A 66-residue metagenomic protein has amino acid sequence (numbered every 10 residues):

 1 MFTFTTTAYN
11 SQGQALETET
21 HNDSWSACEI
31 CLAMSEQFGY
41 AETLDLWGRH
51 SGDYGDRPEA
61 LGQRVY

Functional and structural regions predicted by a protein language model:
M1-A15, D45: Short aromatic-glycine-(Arg/Gly/Cys) micro-motifs in beta-strand/loop hairpins
Y9-S11, S24, R49: Generic structural motif
G13-E19, E59: Surface-exposed loop/edge segments in extracytoplasmic proteins
H21-E42: A short, charged, amphipathic alpha-helix used as a generic interaction element across diverse proteins
S35-Y66: Short, mixed-charge low-complexity intrinsically disordered segments
